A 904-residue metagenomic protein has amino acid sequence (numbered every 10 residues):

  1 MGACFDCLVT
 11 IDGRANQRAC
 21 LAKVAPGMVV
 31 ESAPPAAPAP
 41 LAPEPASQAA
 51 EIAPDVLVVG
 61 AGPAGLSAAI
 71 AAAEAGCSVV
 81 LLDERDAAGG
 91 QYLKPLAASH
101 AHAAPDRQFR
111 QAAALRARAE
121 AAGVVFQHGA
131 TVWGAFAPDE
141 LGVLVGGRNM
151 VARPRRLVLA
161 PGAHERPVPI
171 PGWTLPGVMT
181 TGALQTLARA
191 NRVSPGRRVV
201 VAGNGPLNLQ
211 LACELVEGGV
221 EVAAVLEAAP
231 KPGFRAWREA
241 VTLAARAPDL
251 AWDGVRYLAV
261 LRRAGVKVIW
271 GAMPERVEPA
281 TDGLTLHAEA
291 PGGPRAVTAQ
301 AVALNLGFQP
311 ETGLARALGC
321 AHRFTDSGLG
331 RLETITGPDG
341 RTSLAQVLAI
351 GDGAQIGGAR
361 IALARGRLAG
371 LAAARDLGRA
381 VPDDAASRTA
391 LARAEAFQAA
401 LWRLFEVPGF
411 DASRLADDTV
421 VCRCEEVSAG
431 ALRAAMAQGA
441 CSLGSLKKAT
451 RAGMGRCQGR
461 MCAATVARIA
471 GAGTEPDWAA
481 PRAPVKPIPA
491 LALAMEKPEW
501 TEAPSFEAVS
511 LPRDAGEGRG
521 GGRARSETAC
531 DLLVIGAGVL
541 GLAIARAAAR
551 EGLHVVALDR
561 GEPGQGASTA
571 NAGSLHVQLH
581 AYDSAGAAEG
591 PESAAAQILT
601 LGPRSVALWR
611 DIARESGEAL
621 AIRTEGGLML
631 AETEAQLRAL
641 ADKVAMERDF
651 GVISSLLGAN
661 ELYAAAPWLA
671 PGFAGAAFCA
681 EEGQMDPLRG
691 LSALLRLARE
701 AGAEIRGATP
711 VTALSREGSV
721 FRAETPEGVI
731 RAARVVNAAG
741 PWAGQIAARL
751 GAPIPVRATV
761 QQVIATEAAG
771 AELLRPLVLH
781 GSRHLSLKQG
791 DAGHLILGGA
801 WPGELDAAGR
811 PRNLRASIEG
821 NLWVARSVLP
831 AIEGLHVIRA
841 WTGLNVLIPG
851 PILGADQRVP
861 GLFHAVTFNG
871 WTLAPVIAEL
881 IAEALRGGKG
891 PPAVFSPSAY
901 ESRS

Functional and structural regions predicted by a protein language model:
G13-L57, A112-R198, G218, T285-A296 (+5 more regions): FAD-binding core/adjacent interface of flavoenzyme oxidoreductases
A75-Y92, A223-P232, A549-N571: Glycine-rich FAD pyrophosphate-binding loop
K94-Q108, W237-R246, L446, E618-M629 (+4 more regions): Helix-loop-beta segment of a Rossmann-like dinucleotide-binding subdomain
Q111-F126, V132, A251-V268, A676-A733: Helical element adjacent to the flavin cofactor pocket in flavoenzyme catalytic cores
E140-G142, M150, S574-E661, H784: Dinucleotide-binding Rossmann-like beta1-alpha1 core, especially the glycine-rich loop that anchors the ADP
G265-D326, L344, Q398-T465, I469-W478 (+2 more regions): C-terminal catalytic lobe of FAD-dependent flavoproteins
A349, G353, G357, I361 (+2 more regions): Active-site lid/adjacent beta-loop-alpha segment flanking the redox-cofactor pocket in flavoenzymes
Q565, V729-L774: Central helical "cap/lid" subdomain
